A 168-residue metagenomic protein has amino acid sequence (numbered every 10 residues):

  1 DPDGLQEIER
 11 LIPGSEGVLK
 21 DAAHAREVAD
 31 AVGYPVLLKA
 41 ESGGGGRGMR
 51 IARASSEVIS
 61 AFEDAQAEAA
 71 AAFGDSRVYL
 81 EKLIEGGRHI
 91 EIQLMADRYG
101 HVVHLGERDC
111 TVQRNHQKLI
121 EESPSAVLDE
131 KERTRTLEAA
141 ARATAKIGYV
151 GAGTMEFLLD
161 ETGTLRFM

Functional and structural regions predicted by a protein language model:
D1-M155, L159-M168: N-terminal beta-alpha lobe that positions the nucleotide/phosphoryl donor in ATP/NTP-coupled carboxylate activation
